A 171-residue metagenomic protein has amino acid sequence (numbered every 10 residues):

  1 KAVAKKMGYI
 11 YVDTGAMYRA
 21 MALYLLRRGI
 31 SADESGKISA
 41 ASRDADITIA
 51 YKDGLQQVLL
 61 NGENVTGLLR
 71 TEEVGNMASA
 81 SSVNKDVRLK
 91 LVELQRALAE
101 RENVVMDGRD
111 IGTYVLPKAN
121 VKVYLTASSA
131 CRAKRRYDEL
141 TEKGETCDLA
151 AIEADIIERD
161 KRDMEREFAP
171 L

Functional and structural regions predicted by a protein language model:
K1, K5, R19, L23 (+9 more regions): Solvent-exposed alpha-helical segments within well-ordered globular domains of core cellular machineries
K5-T71: N-terminal phosphate/diphosphate-binding loop that engages ATP/GTP or pyrophosphate donors across diverse enzyme folds
D13, V83, V87, D148: Conserved acidic
G15, G62, L91, V105 (+1 more regions): Residue-level signature of catalytic and energy-coupling elements of molecular machines, predominantly ATP/GTP-dependent
I30, I47, V74, T141 (+1 more regions): Residue-level marker of structural boundaries
S35, S129-A130, L149: Residues at or immediately preceding the N-termini of alpha-helices
A50-K52, Q95-R101, R109, Y114 (+2 more regions): Small-molecule kinase domains that catalyze NTP-dependent phosphoryl transfer to phosphate-bearing small molecules
T66-A78, S82, D86-K143: ATP-dependent NMP and nucleoside kinases share a basic, alpha-helical "lid"
